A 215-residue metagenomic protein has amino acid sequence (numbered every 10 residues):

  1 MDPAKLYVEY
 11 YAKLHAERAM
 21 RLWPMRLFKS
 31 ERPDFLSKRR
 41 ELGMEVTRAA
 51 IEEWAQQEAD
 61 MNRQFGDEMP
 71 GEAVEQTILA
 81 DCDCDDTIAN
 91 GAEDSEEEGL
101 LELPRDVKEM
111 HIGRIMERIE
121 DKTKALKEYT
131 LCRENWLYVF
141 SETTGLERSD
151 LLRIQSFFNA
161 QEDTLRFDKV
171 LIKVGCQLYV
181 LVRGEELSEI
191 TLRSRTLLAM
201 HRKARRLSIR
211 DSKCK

Functional and structural regions predicted by a protein language model:
M1-F28, T47-K215: Metal-dependent nuclease catalytic core centered on acidic motifs
E31: Beta-rich catalytic cores
F35, L42-R48: Conserved catalytic cores of phosphodiester-cleaving nucleases, focusing on short active-site segments
L36-S37, E128: Short, charge-rich binding segments
R39-E41, C176: Residue-level detection of beta-strand-connecting loop/turn positions
